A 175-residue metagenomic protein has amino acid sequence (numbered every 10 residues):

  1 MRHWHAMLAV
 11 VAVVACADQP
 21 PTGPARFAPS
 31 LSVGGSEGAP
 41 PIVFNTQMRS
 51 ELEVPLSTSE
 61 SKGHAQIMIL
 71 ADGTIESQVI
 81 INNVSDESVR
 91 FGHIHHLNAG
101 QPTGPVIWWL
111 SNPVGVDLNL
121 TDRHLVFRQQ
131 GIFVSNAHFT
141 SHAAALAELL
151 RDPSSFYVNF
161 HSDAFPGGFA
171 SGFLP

Functional and structural regions predicted by a protein language model:
M1-V14: Sec-dependent bacterial lipoprotein signal peptides
C16-G92, H96-P175: Metal-centered catalytic cores of metalloenzymes
